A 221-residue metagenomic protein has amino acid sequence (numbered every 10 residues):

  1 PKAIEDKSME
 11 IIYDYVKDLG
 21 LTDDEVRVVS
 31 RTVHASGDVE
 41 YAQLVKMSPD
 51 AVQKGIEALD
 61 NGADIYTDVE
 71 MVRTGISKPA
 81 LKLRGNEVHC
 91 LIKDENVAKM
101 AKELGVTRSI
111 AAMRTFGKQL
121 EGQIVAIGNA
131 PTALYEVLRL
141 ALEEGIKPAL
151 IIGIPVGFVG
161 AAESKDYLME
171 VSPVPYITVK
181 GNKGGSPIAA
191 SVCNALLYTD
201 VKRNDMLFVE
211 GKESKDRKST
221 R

Functional and structural regions predicted by a protein language model:
P1-L21: Charged, compositionally biased N-terminal leader segments and the immediate start of the first structured element
G20-H34: N-terminal glycine-rich anion-binding loops that anchor highly charged ligand groups
A35-Q43, A98-M100: Short, basic, glycine/proline-bearing loop/turn elements
Q43-A58: A short, well-structured juxtamembrane/interface segment
D68, I151-G153, V192: Buried hydrophobic positions in well-ordered alpha/beta secondary-structure cores of metabolic enzymes
V69-E143, P148-A149, G157, K165: Conserved mixed alpha/beta catalytic, RNA-binding, or beta-rich assembly cores of soluble enzyme, regulatory
A161-K202, M206, E213-S214: C-terminal binding/interaction regions
K218-R221: Conserved small/polar residues in nucleotide/adenosyl-binding loops
